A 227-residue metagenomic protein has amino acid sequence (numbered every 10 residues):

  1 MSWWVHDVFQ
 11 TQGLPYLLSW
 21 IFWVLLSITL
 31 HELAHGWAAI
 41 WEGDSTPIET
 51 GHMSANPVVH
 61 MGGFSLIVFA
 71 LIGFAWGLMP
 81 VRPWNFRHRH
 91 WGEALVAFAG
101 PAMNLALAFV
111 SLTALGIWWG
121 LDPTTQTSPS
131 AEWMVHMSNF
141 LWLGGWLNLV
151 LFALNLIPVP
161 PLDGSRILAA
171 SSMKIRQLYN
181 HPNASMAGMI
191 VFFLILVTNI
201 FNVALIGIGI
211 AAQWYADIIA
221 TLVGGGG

Functional and structural regions predicted by a protein language model:
M1-G227: Hydrophobic transmembrane alpha-helices and their immediate loop junctions in multi-pass integral membrane proteins
